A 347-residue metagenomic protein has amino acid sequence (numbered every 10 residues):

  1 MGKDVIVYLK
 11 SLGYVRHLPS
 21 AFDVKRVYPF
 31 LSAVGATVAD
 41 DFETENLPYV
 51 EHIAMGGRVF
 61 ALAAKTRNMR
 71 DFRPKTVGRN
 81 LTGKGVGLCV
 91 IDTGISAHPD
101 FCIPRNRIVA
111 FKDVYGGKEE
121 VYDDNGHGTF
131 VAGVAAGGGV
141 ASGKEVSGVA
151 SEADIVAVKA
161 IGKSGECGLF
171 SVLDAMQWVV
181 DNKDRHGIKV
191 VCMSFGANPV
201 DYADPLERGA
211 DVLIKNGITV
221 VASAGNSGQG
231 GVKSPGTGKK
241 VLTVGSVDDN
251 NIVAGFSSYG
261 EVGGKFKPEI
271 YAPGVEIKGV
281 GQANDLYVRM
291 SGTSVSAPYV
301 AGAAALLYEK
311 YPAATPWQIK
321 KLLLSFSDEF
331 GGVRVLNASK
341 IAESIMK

Functional and structural regions predicted by a protein language model:
M1-L9: Short glycine-/aliphatic-rich beta-strand segments at the starts of folded cytosolic domains
G2, K84-G87, R107, S151-V156 (+4 more regions): Loop/turn elements at helix/coil->beta-strand transitions in domains of secreted/extracellular proteins
G13-V77: Autoinhibitory propeptides
Y14, A160-K240, G264-K265, A283-A297 (+1 more regions): Substrate-binding/access-modulating region of protease and related hydrolase catalytic domains
E51, P74-G117, F130, V134 (+3 more regions): Acidic-leg catalytic submotif of subtilisin-like serine proteases
D92, G236-E309, A313, W317: Extracellular S/T/G-rich loop segment that most often corresponds to the catalytic His/Ser-adjacent loop
G117-P199, G245-D248, Y311, S325-F330: Subtilisin-like peptidase catalytic core
I188-C192, E309-K347: C-terminal subdomain of the subtilisin-like protease fold in secreted/lumenal serine endopeptidases
